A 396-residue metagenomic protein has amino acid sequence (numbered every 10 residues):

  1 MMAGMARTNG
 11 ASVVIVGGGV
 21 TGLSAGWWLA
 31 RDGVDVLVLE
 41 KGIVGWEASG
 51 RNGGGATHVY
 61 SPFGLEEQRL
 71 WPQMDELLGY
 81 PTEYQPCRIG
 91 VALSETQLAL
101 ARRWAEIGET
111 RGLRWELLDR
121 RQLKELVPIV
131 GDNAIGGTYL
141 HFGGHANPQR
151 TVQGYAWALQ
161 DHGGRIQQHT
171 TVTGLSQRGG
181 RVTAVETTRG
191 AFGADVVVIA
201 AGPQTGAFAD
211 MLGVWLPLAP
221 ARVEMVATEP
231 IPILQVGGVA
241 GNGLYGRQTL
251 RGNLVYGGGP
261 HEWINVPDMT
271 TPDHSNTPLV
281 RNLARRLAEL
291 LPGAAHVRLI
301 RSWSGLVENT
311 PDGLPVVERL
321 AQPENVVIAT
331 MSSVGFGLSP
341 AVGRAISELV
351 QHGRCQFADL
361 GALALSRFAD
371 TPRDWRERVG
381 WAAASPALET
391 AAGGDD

Functional and structural regions predicted by a protein language model:
T8-A11, E186-V196: Core beta-strand elements of the Rossmann-like FAD/NAD(P) dinucleotide-binding domain in flavoenzyme oxidoreductases
A11-L37: N-terminal Rossmann-like FAD-binding beta1-loop-alpha1 element of flavoenzymes
R31-R51: Glycine-rich FAD pyrophosphate-binding loop
G53-L126, G243-Y245, T271, L287-A288: Dinucleotide-binding Rossmann-like beta1-alpha1 core, especially the glycine-rich loop that anchors the ADP
T138-T188, F192: Helical element adjacent to the flavin cofactor pocket in flavoenzyme catalytic cores
A191-Q235: Central helical "cap/lid" subdomain
P232-E324: Active-site lid/adjacent beta-loop-alpha segment flanking the redox-cofactor pocket in flavoenzymes
E289-A387, G394: C-terminal catalytic lobe of FAD-dependent flavoproteins
